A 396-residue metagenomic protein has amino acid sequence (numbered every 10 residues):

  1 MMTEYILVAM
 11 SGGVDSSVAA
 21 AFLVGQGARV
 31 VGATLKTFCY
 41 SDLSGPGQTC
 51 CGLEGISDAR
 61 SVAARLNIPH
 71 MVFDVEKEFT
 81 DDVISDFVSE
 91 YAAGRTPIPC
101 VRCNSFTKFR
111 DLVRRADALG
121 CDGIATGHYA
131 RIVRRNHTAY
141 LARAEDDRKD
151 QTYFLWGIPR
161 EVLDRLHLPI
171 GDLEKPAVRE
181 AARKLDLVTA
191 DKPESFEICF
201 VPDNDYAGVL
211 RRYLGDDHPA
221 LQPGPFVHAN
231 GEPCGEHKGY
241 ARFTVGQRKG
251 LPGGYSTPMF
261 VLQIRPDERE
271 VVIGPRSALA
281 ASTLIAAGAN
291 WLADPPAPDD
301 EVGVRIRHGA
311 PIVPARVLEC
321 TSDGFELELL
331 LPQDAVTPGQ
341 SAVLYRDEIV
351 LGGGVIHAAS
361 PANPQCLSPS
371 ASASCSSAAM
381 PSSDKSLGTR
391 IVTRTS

Functional and structural regions predicted by a protein language model:
M1, R394-S396: Accessible peptide chain termini
M1-W156, H167, K175-A177, V261 (+1 more regions): ATP-dependent adenylation/nucleotidyltransferase module used to activate substrates
V14, A125-I132, H137-A371, C375 (+2 more regions): AMP-forming adenylation/ATP pyrophosphatase catalytic core
